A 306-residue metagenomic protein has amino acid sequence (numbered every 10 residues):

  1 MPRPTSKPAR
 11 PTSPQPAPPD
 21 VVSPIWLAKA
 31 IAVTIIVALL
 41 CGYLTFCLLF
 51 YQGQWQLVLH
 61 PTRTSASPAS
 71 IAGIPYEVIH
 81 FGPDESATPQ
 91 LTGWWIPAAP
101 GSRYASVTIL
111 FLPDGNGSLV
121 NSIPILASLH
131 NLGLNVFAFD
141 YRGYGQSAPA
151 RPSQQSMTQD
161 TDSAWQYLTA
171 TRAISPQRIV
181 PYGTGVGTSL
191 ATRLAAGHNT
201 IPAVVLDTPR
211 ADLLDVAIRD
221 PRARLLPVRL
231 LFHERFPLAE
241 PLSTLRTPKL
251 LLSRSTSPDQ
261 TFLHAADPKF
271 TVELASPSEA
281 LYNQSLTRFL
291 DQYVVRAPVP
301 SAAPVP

Functional and structural regions predicted by a protein language model:
M1-L27: N-terminal Lys/Arg-rich, disordered targeting/topogenic segments
A38-P83: An N-terminal hydrophobic leader/cap segment in hydrolases
S86-Y167: Membrane-embedded segments
F111, P181, L206, L251-S253: Structural beta-sheet core signal
A173-G185: Alpha/beta-hydrolase fold nucleophile elbow
L190-T244: Hydrolase active-site cap/lid region
P227-P268: The feature captures the conserved acid-bearing segment of alpha/beta-hydrolase catalytic domains
Q260-P306: C-terminal catalytic histidine-bearing segment of alpha/beta-hydrolase fold enzymes
